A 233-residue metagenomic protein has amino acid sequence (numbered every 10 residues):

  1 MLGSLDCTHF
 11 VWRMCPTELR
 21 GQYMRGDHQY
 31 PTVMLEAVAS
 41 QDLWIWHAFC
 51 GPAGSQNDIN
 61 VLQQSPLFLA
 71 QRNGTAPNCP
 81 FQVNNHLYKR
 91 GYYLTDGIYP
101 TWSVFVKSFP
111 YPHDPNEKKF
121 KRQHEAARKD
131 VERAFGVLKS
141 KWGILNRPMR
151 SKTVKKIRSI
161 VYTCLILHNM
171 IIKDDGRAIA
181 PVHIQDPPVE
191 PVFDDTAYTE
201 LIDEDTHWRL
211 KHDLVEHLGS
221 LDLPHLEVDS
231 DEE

Functional and structural regions predicted by a protein language model:
M1-E233: Short, well-ordered secondary-structure "scaffold" segments embedded in the functional core of diverse domains
